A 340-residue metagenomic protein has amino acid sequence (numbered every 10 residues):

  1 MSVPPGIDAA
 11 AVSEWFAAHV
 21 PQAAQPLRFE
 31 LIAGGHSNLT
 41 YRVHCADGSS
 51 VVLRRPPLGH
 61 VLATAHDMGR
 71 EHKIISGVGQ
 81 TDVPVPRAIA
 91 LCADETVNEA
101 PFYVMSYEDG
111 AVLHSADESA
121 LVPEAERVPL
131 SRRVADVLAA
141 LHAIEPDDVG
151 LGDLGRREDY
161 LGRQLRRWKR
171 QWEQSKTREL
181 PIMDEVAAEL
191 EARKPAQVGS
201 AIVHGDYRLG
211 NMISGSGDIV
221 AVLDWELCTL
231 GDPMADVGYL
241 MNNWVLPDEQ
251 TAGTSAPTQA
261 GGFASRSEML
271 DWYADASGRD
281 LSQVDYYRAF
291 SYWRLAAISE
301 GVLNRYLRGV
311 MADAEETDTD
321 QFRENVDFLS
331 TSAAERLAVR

Functional and structural regions predicted by a protein language model:
M1-A23: Juxta-kinase regulatory segment immediately upstream of eukaryotic protein kinase catalytic domains
R28-I202: ATP-binding pocket architecture of kinase catalytic cores
G155-R156, D280-S291: All-alpha amphipathic helical-bundle segments outside canonical DNA-binding/catalytic cores that form hydrophobic
I202-H204, L209: Catalytic-loop of the protein kinase fold
L223-C228: Activation of the activation-loop gatekeeper triad in protein kinase-fold domains
A235-S277, S291-G309: Active-site activation/catalytic loop segments of kinase-like enzymes and analogous catalytic loops in related
R279, A297-R340: Helical subdomain adjoining the active site within ATP-dependent kinase catalytic cores
